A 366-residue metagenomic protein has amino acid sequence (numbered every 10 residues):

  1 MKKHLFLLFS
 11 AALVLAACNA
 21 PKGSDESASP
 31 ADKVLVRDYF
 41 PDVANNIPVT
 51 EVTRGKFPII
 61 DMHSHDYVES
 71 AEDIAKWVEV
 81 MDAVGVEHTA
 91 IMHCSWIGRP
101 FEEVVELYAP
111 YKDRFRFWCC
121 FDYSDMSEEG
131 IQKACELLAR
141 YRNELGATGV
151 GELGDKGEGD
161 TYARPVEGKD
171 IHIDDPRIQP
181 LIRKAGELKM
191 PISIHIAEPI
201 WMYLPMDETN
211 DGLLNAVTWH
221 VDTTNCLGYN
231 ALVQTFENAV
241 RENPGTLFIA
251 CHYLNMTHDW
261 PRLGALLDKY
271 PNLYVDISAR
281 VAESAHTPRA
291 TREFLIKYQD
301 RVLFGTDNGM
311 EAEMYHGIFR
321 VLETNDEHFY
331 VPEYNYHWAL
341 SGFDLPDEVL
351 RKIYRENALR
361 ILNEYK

Functional and structural regions predicted by a protein language model:
H4-L13: Sec-dependent N-terminal signal peptides
L15-A17: C-terminal motif of bacterial Sec signal peptides marking the signal peptidase cleavage site
N19-P21: Bacterial signal peptide processing site
G23-P110: An N-terminally biased module of ancient metal coordination in phosphate/nucleic-acid-related enzymes
V34-L35, I47-T50, E102-I194, E198-W219: Active-site gating/metal-coordination segments in enzymes
V43, S70-A71, V78, N230-N238 (+1 more regions): H/E-rich (His + Asp/Glu) clusters that bind or coordinate divalent metals
I60-S64, T89-M92, F115-C120, V150-E152 (+4 more regions): Hydrophobic faces of well-ordered beta-strands that scaffold small-molecule active sites in alpha/beta enzyme cores
D66-I74, M92-F101, S124-K133, H172 (+3 more regions): Acidic-and-aromatic substrate-binding clefts and catalytic sites of carbohydrate-active enzymes
